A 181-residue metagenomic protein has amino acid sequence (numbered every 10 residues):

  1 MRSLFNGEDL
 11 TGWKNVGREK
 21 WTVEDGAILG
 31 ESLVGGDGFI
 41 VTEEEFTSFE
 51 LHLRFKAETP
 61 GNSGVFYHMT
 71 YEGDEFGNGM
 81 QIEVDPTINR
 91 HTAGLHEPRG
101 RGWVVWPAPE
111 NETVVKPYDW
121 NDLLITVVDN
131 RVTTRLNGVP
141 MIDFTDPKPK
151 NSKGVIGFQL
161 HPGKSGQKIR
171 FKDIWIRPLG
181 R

Functional and structural regions predicted by a protein language model:
M1-R181: Carbohydrate-interacting regions of secretory-pathway proteins
